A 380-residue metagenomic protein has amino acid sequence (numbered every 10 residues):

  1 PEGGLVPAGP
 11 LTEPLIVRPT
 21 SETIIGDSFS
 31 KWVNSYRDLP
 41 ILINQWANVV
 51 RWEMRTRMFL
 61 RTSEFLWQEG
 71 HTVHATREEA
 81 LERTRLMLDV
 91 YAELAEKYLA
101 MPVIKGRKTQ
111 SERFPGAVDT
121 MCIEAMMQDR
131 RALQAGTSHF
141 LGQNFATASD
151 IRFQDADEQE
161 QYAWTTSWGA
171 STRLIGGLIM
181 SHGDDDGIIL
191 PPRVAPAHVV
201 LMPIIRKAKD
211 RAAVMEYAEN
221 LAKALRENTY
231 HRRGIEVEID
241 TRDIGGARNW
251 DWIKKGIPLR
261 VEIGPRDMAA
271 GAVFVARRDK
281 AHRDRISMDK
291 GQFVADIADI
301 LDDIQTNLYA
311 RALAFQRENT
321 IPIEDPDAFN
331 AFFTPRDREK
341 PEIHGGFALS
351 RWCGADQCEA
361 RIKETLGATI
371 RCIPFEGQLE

Functional and structural regions predicted by a protein language model:
P1-E380: NTP/phosphate- and nucleic-acid-binding module
